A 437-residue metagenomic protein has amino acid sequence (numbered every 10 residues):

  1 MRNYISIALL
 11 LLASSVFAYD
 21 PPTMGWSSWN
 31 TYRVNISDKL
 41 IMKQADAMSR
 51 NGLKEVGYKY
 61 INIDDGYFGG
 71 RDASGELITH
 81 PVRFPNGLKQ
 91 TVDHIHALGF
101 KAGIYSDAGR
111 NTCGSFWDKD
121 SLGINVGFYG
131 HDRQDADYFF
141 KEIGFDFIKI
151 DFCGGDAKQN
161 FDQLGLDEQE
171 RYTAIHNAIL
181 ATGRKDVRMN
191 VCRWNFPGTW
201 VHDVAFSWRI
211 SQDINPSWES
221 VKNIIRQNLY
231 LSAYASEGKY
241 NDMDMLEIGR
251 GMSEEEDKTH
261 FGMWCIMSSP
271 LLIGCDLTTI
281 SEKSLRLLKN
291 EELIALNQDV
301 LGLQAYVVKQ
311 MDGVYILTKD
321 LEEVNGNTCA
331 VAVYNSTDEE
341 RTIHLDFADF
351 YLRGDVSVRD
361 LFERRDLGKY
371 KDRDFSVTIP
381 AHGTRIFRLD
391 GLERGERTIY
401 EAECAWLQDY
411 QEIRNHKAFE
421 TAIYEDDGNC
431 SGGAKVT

Functional and structural regions predicted by a protein language model:
A13-S15: N-terminal signal peptide c-region/cleavage motif recognized by signal peptidases
P22-S28, G57-D64, K101-S106, D146-D151 (+6 more regions): Structural recognition of the beta-strand scaffold that forms the well-ordered cores of secreted hydrolase catalytic
L40, Q44-F161: Aromatic-lined carbohydrate-binding/catalytic grooves of carbohydrate-active enzymes
F100-D118, H176-G198: Aromatic-lined carbohydrate-recognition surfaces of secreted/lumenal glycan-active proteins
N125, H131-Q134, A181-T182, D186-D276: Glycan-recognition surfaces
E237-D312, L392-E396: Aromatic- and carboxylate-lined catalytic core of secreted/periplasmic carbohydrate-active enzymes
W264-M267, L272-G274, Q310-L352: Carbohydrate-binding surface patches
R341-T342, F350-V358, R365-T437: Extracytoplasmic
